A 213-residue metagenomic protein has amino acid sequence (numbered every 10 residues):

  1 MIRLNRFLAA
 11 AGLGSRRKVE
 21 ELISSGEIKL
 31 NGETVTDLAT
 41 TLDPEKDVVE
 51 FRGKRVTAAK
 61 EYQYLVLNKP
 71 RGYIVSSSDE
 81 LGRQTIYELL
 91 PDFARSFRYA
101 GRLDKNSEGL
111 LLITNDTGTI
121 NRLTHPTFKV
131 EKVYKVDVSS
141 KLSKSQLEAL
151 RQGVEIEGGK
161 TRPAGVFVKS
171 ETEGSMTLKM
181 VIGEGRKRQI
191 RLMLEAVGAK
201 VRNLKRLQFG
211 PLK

Functional and structural regions predicted by a protein language model:
M1-K213: Basic, flexible Lys/Arg- and Gly-enriched helix-loop patches that mediate nucleic-acid binding at interfaces with rRNA
